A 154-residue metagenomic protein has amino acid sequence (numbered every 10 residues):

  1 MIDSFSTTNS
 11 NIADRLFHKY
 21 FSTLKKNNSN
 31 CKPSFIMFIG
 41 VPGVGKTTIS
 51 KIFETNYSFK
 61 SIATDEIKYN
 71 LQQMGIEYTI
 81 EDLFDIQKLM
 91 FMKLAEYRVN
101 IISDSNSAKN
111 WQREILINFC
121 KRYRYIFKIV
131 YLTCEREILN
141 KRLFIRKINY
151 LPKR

Functional and structural regions predicted by a protein language model:
I2-N28: N-terminal pre-Walker A segment at the start of P-loop NTPase domains
K25-P33, L94-A95: Phosphate-binding P-loop
F38: Hydrophobic anchor at the beta1->P-loop junction of P-loop NTPases
P42: The conserved Walker
G45: Conserved glycine(s) of the Walker
T48-V99: Conserved substrate/cofactor phosphate-moiety recognition/catalytic segment in nucleotide-dependent phosphotransferases
E81-F127: Glycine-rich phosphate-binding loop used to anchor ATP phosphates in small-molecule kinases, encompassing both
R122-R154: A glycine- and Lys/Arg-enriched "phosphate-lid" helix/loop adjacent to the NTP-binding pocket of small-molecule kinases
